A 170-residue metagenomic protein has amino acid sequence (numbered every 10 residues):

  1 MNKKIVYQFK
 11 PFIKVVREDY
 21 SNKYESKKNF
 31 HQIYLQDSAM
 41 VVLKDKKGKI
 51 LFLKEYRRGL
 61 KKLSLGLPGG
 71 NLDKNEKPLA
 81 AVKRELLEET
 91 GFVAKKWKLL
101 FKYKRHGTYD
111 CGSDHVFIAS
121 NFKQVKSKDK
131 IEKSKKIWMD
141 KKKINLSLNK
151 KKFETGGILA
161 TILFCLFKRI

Functional and structural regions predicted by a protein language model:
I5-M40, K46: Acidic, metal-coordinating catalytic segment for phosphate/diphosphate chemistry, firing primarily on the Nudix
D19-Y24, D45, Y103-V125, I137: Active-site-adjacent beta-strand/loop module that shapes the phosphate/pyrophosphate-binding cleft
L35, A39-R84, Q124, K130: Conserved Nudix-box catalytic region and its N-terminal flanking loop in Nudix hydrolases and closely related
L51-F52, G66, K98, V116-I118: Conserved beta-strand segments that form the floor/walls of ligand-binding pockets within enzyme and binding domains
L63, K74, T108, E132-I170: Nudix hydrolase/Nudix homology domain
G91-F92, F153: Helix N-cap/coil-helix junction residues
V93-L100: A short coil-to-beta-strand element that immediately follows conserved catalytic motifs
